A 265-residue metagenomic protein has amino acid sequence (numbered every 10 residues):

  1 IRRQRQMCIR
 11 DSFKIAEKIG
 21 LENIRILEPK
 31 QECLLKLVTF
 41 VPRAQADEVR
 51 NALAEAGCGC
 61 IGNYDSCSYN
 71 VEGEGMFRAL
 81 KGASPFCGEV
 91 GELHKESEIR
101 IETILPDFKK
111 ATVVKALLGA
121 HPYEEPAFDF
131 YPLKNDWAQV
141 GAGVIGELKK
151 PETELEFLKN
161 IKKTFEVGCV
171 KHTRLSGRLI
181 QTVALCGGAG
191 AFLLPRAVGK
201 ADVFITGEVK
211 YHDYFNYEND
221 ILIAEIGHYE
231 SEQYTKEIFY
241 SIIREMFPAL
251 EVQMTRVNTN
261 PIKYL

Functional and structural regions predicted by a protein language model:
R2-L265: Hydrophobic structural segments
